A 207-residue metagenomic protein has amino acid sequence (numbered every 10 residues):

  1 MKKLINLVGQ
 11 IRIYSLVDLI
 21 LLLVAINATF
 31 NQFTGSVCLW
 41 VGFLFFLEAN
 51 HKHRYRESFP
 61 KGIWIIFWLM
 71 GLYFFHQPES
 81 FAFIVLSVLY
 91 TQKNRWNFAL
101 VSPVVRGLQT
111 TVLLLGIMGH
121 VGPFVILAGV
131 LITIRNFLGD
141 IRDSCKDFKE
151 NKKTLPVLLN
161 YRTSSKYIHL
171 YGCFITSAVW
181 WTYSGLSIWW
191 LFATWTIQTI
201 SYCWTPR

Functional and structural regions predicted by a protein language model:
M1-R207: Multi-pass alpha-helical membrane architecture of UbiA-family and related isoprenoid/lipid prenyltransferases
